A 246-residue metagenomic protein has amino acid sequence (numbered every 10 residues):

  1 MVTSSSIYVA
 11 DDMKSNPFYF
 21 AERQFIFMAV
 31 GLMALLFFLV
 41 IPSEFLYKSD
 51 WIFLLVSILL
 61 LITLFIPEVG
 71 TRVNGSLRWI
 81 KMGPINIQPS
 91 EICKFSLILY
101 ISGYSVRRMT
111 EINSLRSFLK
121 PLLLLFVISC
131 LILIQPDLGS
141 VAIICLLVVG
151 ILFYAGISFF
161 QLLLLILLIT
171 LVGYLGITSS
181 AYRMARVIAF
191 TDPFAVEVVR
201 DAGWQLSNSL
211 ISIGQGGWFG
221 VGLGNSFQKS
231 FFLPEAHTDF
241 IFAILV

Functional and structural regions predicted by a protein language model:
M1-Y8: Alpha-helical transmembrane segments of multi-pass membrane proteins
V2, V196-E197, F219-G220: Short beta-strands and strand-coil junctions in structured, solvent-facing domains, enriched
I7, L99, S105, S212-Q215: Short alpha-helical scaffold segments that flank and stabilize functional sites
V9-M13: Juxtamembrane/transmembrane-helix boundary motifs at the membrane-water interface
K14-Q205, A243-V246: Hydrophobic alpha-helical transmembrane segments of multi-pass inner membrane proteins, especially in bacterial systems
F37, C145, S209, S226-S230: Residues at secondary-structure transition points
G203-G224: Extracytosolic (periplasmic/ER-lumenal) interhelical loops and adjacent juxtamembrane/interface segments of multi-pass
G217-V246: Long extracytoplasmic/lumenal interhelical loops at the membrane interface of multi-pass membrane proteins
